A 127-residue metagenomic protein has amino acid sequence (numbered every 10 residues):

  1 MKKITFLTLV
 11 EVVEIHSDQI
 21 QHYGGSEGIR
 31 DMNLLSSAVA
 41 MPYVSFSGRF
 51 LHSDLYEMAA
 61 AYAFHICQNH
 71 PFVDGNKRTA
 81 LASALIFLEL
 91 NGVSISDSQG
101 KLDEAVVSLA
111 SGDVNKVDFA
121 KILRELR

Functional and structural regions predicted by a protein language model:
M1-R127: FIC/Doc superfamily catalytic core
